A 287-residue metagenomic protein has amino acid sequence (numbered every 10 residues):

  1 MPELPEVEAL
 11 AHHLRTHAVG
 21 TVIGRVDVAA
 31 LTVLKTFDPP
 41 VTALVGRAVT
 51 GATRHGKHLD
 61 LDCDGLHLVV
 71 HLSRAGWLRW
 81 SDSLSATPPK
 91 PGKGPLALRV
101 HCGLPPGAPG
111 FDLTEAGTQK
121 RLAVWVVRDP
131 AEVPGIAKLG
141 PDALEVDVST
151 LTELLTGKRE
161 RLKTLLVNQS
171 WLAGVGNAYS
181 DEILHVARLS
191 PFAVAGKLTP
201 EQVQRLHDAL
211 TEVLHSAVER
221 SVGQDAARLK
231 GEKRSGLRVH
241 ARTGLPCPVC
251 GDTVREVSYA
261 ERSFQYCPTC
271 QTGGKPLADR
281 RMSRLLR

Functional and structural regions predicted by a protein language model:
M1-R287: Structured catalytic/nucleic-acid-binding cores of DNA maintenance enzymes
